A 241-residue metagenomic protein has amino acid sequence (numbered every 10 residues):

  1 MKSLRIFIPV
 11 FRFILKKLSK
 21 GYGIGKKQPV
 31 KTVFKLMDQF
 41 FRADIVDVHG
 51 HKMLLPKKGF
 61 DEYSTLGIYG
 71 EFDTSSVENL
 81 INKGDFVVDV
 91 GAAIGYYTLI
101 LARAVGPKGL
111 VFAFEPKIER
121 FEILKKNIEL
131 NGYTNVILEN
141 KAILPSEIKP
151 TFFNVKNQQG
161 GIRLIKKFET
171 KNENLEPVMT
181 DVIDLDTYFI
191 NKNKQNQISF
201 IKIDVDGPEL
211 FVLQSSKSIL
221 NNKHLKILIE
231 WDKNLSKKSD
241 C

Functional and structural regions predicted by a protein language model:
M1-K117, E122-N127, N131, N174 (+1 more regions): S-adenosyl-L-methionine
G50-T74, T134, E139-N193: Glycine-rich adenosyl-binding loop in Rossmann-like folds that engage adenosine-containing cofactors
G91, F114, I137-E139, K202-D206: Active-site-adjacent beta-strand anchor residues
A92-I94, I118, I143-P145, V205-E209 (+1 more regions): Short, glycine/acidic-enriched loop or turn micro-motifs at the edges of active sites
Y96, E122, I148, L210-Q214: Short N-terminal helix/helix-N-cap motif within the alpha/beta-hydrolase-1
L101, L124, F152, V212-S216: Hydrophobic packing residues within well-ordered alpha-helices of enzyme cores
T187-C241: Conserved acidic-Pro-Pro-aromatic motif
